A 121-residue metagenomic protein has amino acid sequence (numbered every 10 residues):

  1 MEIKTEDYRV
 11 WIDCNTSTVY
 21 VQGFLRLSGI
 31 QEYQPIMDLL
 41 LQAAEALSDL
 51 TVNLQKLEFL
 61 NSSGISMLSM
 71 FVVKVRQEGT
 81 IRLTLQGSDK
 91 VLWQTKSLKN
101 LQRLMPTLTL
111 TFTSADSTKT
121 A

Functional and structural regions predicted by a protein language model:
M1-E58, M70-A121: STAS-like cytosolic regulatory interaction modules
N61: Short, thiol/selenol-centered motifs that function as redox-active sites or metal-ligating centers
